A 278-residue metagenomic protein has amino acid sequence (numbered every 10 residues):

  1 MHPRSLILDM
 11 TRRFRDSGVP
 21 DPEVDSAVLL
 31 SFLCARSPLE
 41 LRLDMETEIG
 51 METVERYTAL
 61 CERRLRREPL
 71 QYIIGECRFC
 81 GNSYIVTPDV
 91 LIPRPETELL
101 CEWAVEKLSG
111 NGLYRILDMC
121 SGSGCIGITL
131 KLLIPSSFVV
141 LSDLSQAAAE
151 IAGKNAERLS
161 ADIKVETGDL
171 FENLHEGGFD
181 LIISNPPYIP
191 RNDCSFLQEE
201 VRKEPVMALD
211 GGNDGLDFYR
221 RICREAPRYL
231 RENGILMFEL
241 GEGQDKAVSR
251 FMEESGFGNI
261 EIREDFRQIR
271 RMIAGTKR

Functional and structural regions predicted by a protein language model:
M1-R42, E46-I49: Non-catalytic accessory regions of SAM-dependent methyltransferases
F14, L108, A156, A226 (+1 more regions): Conserved hydrophobic residues forming the short capping helix/wall of the S-adenosyl-L-methionine
S31-E106: Conserved AdoMet
Q71, I189-N192, G243: Active-site beta-alpha loop architecture of Rossmann-like, nucleotide-cofactor-dependent enzymes
P95-S195, E200: Conserved SAM/SAH cofactor-binding pocket of Class I
Q146-A148, E199-R231, I235, G241-Q244: Glycine-rich S-adenosyl-L-methionine
T167-G168, L240, E264: Short loop/edge segments at beta-strand edges and connector loops that shape dinucleotide/nucleotide cofactor-binding
S249, E253-R278: Core SAM-dependent methyltransferase catalytic element
